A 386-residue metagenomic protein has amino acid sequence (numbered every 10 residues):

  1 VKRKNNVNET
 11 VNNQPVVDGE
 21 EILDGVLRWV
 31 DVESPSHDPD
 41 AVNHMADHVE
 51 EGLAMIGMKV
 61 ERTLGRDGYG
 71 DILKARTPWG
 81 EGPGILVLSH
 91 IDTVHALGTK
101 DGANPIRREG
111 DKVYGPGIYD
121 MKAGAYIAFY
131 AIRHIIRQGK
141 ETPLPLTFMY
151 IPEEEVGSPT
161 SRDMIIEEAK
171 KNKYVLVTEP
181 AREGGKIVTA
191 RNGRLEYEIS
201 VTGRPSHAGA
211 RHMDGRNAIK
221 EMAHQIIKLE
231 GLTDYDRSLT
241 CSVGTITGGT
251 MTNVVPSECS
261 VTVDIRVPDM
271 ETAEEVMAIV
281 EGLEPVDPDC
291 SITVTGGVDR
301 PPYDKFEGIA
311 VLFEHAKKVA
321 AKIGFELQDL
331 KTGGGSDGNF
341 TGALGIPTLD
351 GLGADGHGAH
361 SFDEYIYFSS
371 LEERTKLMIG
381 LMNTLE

Functional and structural regions predicted by a protein language model:
K2, N8-T10, V17, E21 (+6 more regions): Metal-dependent amide/peptide-bond hydrolase catalytic core, centered on the "pita-bread" metallohydrolase fold
N8-P116, R137-T142, K318-A320, G338: Acidic/His- and Gly-rich active-site-bordering loop/insert found across diverse amide/peptide-bond hydrolases
G84-L86, V113, K173-V177, E198: Short glycine-aspartate micro-motif
L88-S89, M149-I151, L176-E179, S200-T202 (+1 more regions): Short beta-strand segments
H95, K112-Y126, H207: Glycine/serine-rich anion-binding loops at beta->alpha junctions that coordinate negatively charged ligand groups
M121-N192, E386: Acidic/histidine-rich catalytic neighborhood of metal-dependent amide-processing enzymes
